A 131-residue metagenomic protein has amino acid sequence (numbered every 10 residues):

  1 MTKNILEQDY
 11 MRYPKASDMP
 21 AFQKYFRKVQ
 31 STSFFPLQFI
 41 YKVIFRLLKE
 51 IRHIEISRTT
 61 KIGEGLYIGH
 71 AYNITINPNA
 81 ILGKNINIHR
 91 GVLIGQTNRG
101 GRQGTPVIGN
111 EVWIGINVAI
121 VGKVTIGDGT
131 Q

Functional and structural regions predicted by a protein language model:
M1-H53: Terminal amphipathic alpha-helical/low-complexity segments used for targeting or macromolecular assembly
E50, I54-Q131: Structural signal for interior beta-strand "rungs" in well-ordered beta-sheet cores of soluble enzyme domains
